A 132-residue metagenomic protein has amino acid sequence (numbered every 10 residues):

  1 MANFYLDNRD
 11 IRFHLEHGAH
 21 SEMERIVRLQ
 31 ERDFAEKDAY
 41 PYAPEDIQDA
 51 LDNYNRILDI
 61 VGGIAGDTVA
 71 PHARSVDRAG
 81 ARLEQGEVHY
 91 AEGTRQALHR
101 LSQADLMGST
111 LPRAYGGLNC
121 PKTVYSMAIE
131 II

Functional and structural regions predicted by a protein language model:
M1-E84, V88: Extended, charge-enriched "interface" segments that sit outside catalytic cores
E45, R56-I132: Active-site beta-strand/loop segments that form the cofactor-binding cradle of oxidoreductase flavoproteins
